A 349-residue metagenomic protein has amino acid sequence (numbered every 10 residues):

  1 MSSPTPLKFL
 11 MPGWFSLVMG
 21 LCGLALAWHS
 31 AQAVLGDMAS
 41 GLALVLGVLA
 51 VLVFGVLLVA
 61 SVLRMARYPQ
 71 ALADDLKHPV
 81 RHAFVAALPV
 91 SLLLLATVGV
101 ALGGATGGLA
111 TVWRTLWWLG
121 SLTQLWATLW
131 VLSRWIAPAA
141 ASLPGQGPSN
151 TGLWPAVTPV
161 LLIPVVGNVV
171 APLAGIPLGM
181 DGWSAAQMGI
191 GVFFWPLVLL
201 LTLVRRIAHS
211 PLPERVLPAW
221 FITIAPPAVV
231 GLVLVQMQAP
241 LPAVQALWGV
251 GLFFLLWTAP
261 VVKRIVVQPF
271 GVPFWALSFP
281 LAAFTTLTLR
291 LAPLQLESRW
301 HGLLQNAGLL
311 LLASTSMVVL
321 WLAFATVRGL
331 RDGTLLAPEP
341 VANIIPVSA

Functional and structural regions predicted by a protein language model:
S2-S30, A43, G47, P69-T97 (+8 more regions): Juxtamembrane helix-loop boundaries in multi-pass membrane proteins
W28-L42, G99-V112, L173-A185, V233-A243 (+1 more regions): Helix-coil boundary and interhelical linker segments in multi-pass alpha-helical membrane proteins
L44-V59, A110-L125, G182-L197, P242-F253 (+1 more regions): Structural signature of hydrophobic alpha-helical transmembrane segments
F54-R67, L122-W135, W195-T202, A259: Membrane-water interface of transmembrane alpha-helices
S61-P69, T97-T111, S133-I136: Transmembrane alpha-helix boundary signature
A127-V131, L173-A174, L197-R206, V229-Q236 (+1 more regions): Alpha-helical transmembrane segments in multipass membrane proteins, preferentially the mid-helix core
L232-F274, A283-T285, R290: Long, repeat-rich segments with strong aromatic
